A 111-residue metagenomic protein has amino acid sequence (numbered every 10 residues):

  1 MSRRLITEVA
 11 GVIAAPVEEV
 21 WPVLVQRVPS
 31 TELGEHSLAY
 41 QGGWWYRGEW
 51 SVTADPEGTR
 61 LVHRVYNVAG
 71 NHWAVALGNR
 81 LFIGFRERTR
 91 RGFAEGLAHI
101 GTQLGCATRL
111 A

Functional and structural regions predicted by a protein language model:
M1-E32: Hydrophobic ligand-binding cavity/cleft-lining segments
M1-S2, R109-A111: Short, low-complexity, intrinsically disordered N-terminal peptides in bacterial proteins
E32-Q41: Short, hydrophobic/aromatic-rich segments at coil-to-beta transitions
Q41-E95, I100-T102, C106-L110: Beta-strand/loop substructures that line and gate deep hydrophobic ligand-binding cavities in soluble
